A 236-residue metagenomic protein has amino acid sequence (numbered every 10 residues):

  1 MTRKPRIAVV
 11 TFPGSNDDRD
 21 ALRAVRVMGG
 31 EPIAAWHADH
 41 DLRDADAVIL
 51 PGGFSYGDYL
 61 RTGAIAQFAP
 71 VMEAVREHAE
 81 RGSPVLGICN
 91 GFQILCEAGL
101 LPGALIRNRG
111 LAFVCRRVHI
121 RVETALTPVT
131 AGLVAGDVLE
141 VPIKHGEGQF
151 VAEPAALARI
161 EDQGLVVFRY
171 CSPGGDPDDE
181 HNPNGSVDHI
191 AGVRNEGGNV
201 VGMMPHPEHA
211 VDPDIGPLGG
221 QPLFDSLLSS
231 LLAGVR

Functional and structural regions predicted by a protein language model:
M1-G87, C96-P102, I106-V114, R121 (+4 more regions): N-terminal beta1-alpha1 cap of cysteine-dependent amidohydrolase-like domains
P5, A135-V138, N195-V200: Beta-strand-turn-beta hairpins that frame and shape the catalytic cleft of phosphate-ester-processing enzymes
S55-Y56, F92-I94, Q149-F150, G174: Glycine-rich nucleotide phosphate-binding loop and flanking beta-alpha elements of Rossmann-like dinucleotide-binding
I88, K144, P205: Single, functionally critical "micro-switch" positions that shape active/binding sites and transmembrane helices
F92, G146-G148, P207-H209: Glycine-rich beta-alpha junction loops
L100-V187: Pocket-forming structural segment of enzyme catalytic cores
I190-D214: A glycine-centered loop/beta-turn motif at secondary-structure junctions
